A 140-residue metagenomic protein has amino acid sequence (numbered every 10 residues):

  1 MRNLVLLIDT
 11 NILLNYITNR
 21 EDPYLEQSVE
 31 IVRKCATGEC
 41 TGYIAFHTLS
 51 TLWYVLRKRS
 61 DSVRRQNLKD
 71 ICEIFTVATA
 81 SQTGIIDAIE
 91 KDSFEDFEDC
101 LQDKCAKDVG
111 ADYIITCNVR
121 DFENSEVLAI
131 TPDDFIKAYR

Functional and structural regions predicted by a protein language model:
M1-G42, K58-S62, Y139-R140: Short, well-structured N-terminal submotif of metal-dependent ribonuclease cores
M1-V5, I74, K107-R140: Acidic, PIN/NYN-like endoribonuclease modules and their adjacent C-terminal/linker elements
N11-I12, H47-S50, R120, D134: Alpha-helix/helix-capping structural signal
L14-T18, T51-L52, I86-A88: A short acidic, helix-capping loop that chelates divalent metal ions and anchors anionic groups
I17, L56, I89-D92, E126: Short, flexible helix/strand-to-coil boundary loops that buttress conserved ligand/catalytic motifs in alpha/beta
L25, V29, H47-T83: Active-site-proximal, substrate-binding regions of enzyme catalytic domains and RNA-binding/basic surfaces
I44-F46, T116: Short beta-strand segments at enzyme active-site cores
T76-V119: Active-site neighborhoods of divalent-metal-dependent phosphate/nucleic-acid chemistry enzymes
